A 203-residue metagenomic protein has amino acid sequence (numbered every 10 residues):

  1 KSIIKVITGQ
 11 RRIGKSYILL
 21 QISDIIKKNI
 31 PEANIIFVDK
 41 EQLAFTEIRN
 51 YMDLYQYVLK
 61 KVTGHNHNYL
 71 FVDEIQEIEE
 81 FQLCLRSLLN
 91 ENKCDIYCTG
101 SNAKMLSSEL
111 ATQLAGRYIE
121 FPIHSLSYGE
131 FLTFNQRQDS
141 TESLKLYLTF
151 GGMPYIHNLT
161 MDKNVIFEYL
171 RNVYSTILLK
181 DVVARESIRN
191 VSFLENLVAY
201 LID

Functional and structural regions predicted by a protein language model:
I7: Hydrophobic anchor at the beta1->P-loop junction of P-loop NTPases
R11-R12: Walker A (P-loop) phosphate-binding loop of P-loop NTPases
S16: Walker A/P-loop
I36-N68: Short glycine-rich substrate-engagement loop in P-loop NTPases that contacts/grips substrate
S87, K104-E120, F134-Q136: Short regulatory helix/loop adjacent to the ATP-binding pocket of P-loop NTPases
D95-S101, P122: Structural recognition of the conserved hydrophobic beta-strand(s) that form the central parallel beta-sheet of P-loop
S125-D203: Interdomain hinge/linker elements that couple catalytic modules in large macromolecular machines
